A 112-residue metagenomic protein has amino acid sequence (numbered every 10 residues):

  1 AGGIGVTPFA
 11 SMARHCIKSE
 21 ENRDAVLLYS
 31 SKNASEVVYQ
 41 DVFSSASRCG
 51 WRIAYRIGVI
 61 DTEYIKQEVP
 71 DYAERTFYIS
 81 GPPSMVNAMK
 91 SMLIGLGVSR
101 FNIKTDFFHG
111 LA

Functional and structural regions predicted by a protein language model:
A1-A112: FNR/FR-type flavoprotein reductase catalytic core
